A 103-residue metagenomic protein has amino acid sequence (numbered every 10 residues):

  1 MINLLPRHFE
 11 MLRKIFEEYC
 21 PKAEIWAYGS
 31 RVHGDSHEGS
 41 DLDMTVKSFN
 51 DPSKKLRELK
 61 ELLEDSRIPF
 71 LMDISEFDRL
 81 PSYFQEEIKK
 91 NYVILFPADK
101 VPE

Functional and structural regions predicted by a protein language model:
M1-E24, V32-E38, K47-E103: Catalytic core of pol beta-like nucleotidyltransferases
D43-T45: Short, well-ordered beta-strand segments
